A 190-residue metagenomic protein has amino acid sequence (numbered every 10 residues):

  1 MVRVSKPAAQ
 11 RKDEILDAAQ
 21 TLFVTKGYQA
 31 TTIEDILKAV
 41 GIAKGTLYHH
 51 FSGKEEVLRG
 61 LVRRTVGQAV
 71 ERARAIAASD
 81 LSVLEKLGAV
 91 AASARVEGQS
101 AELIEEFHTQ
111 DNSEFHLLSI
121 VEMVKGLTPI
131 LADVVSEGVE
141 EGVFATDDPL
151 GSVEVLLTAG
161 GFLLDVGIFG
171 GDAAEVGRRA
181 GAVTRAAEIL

Functional and structural regions predicted by a protein language model:
M1-K26, A30-I42, E55-R59: Basic, helix-initiating cap at the start of DNA-binding domains
M1-S5, P129-E141, D172-L190: C-terminal peripheral helix-coil segments that are non-catalytic and often amphipathic
V24, Y48-S52, G60, R64: Base-recognition residues in the alpha-helical recognition helix of bacterial helix-turn-helix
G45: Key DNA-contact positions within bacterial/archaeal DNA-binding proteins
G60, R64, E71-I104, V153-L156 (+1 more regions): Hydrophobic alpha-helical connector segments
L84-E85, S119-M123, S136, E140-V155 (+1 more regions): All-alpha amphipathic helical-bundle segments outside canonical DNA-binding/catalytic cores that form hydrophobic
S93, T146-G167, R178-L190: Hydrophobic alpha-helical segments that form the core of small-molecule binding pockets and/or dimer interfaces
R95-S136, E140-F144, I168: Short secondary-structure transition hinges
